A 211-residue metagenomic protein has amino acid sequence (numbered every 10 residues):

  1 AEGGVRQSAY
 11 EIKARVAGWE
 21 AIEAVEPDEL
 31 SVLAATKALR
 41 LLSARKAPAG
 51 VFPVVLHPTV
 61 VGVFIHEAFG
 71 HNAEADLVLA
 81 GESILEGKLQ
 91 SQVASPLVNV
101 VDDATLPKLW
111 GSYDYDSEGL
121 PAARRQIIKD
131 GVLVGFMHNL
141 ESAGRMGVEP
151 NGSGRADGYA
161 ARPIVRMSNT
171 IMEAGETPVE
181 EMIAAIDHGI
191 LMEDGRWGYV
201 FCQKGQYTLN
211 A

Functional and structural regions predicted by a protein language model:
A1-A211: N-terminal small-residue-enriched
